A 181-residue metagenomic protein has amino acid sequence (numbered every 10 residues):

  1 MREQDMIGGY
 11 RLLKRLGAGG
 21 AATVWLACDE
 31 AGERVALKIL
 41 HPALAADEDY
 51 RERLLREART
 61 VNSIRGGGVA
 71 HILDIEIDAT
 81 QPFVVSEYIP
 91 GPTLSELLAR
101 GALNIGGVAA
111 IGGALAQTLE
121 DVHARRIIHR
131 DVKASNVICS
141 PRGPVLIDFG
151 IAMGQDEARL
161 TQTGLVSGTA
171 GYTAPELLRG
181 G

Functional and structural regions predicted by a protein language model:
L12-G19, V24: Protein kinase glycine-rich loop
C28-R34: Conserved N-lobe loop of protein kinases adjacent to the ATP-binding glycine-rich P-loop
H41-S63: AlphaC helix of the eukaryotic protein kinase fold
I75: Activation-segment/catalytic-loop signature of the eukaryotic protein kinase fold
A79-T93, L97: Conserved short submotifs of the Hanks-type protein kinase catalytic core that shape the nucleotide-binding pocket
I111-G112: Activation segment signature within eukaryotic-like protein kinase domains
L115-I127: Protein kinase catalytic-loop region centered on the HRD/HxD motif
